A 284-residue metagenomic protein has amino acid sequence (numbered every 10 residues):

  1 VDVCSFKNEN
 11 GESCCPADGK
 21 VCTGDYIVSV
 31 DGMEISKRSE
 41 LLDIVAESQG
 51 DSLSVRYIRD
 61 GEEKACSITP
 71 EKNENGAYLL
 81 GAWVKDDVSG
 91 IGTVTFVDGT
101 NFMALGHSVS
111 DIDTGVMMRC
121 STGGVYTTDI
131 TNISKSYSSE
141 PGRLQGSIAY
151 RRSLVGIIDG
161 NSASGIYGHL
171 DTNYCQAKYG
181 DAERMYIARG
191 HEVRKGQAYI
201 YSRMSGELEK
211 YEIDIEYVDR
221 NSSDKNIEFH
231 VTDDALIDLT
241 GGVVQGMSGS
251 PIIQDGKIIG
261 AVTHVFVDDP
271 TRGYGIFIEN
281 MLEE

Functional and structural regions predicted by a protein language model:
D2-Y26, G242-G246: A short glycine-leucine-enriched loop at secondary-structure breakpoints that most characteristically corresponds
N10, K37-D43, L80, R184-M185: N-terminal post-signal-peptidase region of extra-cytosolic proteins
C14-R38, I252-D255, I259-G260: Conserved PDZ fold ligand-binding element
C15-K20, D43-A46, R189-H191, T240 (+1 more regions): Short, surface-exposed secondary-structure edge patches
C22, L42-G81: PDZ-domain C-terminal substructure recognizer with occasional recognition of PDZ-binding tails
M33-I44, K64-A65, E209-E212, D268-R272: Short, Lys/Arg- and Gly-enriched loop/turn segments at beta-strand edges
K37-G50, D234, I252, E284: Peripheral, non-AAA+ core regions of ATP-driven protein-machinery
D60-G61, T69-Q245, Q254-D255, T263 (+1 more regions): Serine endopeptidase catalytic core focused on the charge-relay Asp
